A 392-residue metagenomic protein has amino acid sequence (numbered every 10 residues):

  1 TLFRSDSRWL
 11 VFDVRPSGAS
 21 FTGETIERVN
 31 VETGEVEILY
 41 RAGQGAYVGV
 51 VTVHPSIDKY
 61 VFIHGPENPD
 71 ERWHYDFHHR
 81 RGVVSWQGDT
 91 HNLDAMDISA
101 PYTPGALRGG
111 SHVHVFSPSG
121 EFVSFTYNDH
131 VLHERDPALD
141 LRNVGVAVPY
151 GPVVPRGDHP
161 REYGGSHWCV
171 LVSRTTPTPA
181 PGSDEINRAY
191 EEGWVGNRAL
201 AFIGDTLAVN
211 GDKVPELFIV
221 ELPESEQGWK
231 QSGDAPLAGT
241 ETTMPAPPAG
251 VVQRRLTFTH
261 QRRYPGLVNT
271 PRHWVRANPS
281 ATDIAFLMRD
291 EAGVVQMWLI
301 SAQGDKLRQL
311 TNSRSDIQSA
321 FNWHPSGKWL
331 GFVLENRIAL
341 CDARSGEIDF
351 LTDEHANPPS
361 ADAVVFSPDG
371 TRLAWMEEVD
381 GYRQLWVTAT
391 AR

Functional and structural regions predicted by a protein language model:
T1-R392: Sequence signature of WD/YWTD-type beta-propeller architectures
